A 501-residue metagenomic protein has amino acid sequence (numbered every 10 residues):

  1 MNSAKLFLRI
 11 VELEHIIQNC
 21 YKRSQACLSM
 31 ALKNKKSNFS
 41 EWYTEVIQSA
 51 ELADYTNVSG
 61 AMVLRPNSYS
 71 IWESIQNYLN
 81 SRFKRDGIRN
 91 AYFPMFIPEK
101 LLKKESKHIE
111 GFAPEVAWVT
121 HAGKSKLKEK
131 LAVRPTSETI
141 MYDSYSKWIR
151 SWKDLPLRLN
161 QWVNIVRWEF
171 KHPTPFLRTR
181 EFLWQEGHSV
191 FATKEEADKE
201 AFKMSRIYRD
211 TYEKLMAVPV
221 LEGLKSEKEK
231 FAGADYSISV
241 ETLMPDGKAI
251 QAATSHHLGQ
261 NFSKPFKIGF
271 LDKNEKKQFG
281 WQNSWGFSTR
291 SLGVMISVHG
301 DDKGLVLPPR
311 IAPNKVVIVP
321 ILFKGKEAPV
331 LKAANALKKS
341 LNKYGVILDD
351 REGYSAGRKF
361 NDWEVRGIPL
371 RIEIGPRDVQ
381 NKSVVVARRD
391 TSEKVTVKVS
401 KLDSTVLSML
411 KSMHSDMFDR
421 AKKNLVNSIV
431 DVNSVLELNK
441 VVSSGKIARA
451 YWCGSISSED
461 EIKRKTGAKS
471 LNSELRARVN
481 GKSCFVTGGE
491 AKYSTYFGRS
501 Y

Functional and structural regions predicted by a protein language model:
I10-V11, I16-I17: Short hydrophobic transmembrane-like helices used for membrane targeting/insertion
L28-Y501: NTP/phosphate- and nucleic-acid-binding module
